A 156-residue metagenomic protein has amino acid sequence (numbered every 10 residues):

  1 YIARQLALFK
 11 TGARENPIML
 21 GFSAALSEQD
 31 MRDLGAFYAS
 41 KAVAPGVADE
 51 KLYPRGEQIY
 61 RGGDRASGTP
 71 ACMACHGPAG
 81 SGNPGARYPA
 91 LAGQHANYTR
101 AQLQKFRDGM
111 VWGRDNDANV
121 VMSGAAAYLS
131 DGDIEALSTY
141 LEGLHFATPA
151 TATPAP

Functional and structural regions predicted by a protein language model:
A3, R61-M73, Y88, G93-Q102 (+1 more regions): Sequence context surrounding c-type heme c attachment/ligation sites in exported
R4, R32, A36, P54 (+5 more regions): Solvent-exposed, polar/charged alpha-helical surfaces in well-ordered, non-transmembrane soluble domains, broadly
A7-K51, P84-A90, G109-E135, L141-L144: Axial heme c-ligation environment in periplasmic c-type cytochrome domains
L34, T69-G80, L137, L141: The canonical Cys-X-X-Cys-His
A39-A66, F146-P156: Electrostatic cytochrome c docking/interface patches
C75, Y128, S138, G143 (+1 more regions): Mature, folded catalytic cores of secreted/periplasmic enzymes
G77-A79, G85, P156: Acidic interhelical loop/turn segments
